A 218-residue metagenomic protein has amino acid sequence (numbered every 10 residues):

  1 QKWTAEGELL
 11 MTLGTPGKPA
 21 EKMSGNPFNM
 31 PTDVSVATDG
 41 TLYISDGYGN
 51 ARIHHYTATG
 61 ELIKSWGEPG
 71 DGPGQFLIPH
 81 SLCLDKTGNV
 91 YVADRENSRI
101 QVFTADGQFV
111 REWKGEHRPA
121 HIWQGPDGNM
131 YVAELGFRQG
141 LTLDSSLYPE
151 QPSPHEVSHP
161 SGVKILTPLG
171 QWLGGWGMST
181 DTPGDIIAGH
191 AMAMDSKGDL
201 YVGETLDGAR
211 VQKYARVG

Functional and structural regions predicted by a protein language model:
Q1-G218: Eukaryotic scaffold repeat domains enriched in small/polar residues
